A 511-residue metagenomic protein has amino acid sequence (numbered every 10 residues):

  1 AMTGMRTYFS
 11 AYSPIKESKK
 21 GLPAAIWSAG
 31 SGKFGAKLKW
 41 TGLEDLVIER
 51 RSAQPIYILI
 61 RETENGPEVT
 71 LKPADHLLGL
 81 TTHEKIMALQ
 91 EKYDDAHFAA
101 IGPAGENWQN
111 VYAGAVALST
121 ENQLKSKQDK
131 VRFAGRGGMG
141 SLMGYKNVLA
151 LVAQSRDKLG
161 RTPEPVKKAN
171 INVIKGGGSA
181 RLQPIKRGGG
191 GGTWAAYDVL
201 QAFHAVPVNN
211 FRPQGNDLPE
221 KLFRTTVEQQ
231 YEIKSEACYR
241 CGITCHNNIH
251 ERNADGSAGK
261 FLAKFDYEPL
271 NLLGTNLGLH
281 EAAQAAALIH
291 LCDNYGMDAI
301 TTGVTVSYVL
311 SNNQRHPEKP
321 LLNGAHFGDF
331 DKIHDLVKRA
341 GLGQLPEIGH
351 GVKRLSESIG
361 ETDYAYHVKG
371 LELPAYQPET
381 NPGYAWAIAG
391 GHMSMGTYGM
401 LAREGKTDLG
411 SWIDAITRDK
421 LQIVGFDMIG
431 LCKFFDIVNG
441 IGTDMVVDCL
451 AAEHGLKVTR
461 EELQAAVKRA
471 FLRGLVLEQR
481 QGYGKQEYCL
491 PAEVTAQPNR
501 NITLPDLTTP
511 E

Functional and structural regions predicted by a protein language model:
A1-G21, P55-V116: Acidic/Gly/His-enriched mid-domain segments of enzyme catalytic cores or analogous surface patches that mediate
S10, K19, I86-A99, P103-E511: Extended C-terminal regions of large enzymes
S10, P14-G30, F34, L38 (+1 more regions): Extracellular/luminal Protease-associated
L22-W27, A74-L78, L277, G341: Short secondary-structure transition/capping motifs
I26, G30, L77, T81 (+1 more regions): Short, well-structured alpha-helical patches and their helix-loop capping segments that border functional surfaces
S31-P67, Y145-L159, D298-T305: Glycine-rich phosphate/pyrophosphate-binding loops and their adjacent beta-strand/loop elements at enzyme active sites
